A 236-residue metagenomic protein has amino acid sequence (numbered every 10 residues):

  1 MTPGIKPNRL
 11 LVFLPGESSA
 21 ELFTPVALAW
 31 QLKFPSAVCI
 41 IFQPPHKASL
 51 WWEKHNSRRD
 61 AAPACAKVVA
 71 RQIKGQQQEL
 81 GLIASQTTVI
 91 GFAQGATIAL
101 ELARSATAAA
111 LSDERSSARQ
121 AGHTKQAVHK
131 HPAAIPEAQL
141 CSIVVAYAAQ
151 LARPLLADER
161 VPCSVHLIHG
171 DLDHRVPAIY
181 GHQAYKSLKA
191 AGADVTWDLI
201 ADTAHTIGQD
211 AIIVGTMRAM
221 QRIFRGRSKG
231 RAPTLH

Functional and structural regions predicted by a protein language model:
T2-L82: Serine-hydrolase catalytic machinery in alpha/beta-hydrolase-like enzymes
P15-G16, I90-F92, G170: Conserved alpha/beta-hydrolase "nucleophile elbow" surrounding the catalytic nucleophile
F42-P45, V144-A152: Active-site nucleophile loop of the alpha/beta-hydrolase fold
G81-G91: Alpha/beta-hydrolase fold nucleophile elbow
G91-G95, A99: Gly/Ala-rich beta-loop-alpha elbow adjacent to hydrolase catalytic centers
D113, P136-A149: A conserved short beta-strand
L167-H169, D173: Short beta-strand/loop motif that positions the catalytic acidic residue of the alpha/beta-hydrolase fold
I179-H236: C-terminal catalytic histidine-bearing segment of alpha/beta-hydrolase fold enzymes
